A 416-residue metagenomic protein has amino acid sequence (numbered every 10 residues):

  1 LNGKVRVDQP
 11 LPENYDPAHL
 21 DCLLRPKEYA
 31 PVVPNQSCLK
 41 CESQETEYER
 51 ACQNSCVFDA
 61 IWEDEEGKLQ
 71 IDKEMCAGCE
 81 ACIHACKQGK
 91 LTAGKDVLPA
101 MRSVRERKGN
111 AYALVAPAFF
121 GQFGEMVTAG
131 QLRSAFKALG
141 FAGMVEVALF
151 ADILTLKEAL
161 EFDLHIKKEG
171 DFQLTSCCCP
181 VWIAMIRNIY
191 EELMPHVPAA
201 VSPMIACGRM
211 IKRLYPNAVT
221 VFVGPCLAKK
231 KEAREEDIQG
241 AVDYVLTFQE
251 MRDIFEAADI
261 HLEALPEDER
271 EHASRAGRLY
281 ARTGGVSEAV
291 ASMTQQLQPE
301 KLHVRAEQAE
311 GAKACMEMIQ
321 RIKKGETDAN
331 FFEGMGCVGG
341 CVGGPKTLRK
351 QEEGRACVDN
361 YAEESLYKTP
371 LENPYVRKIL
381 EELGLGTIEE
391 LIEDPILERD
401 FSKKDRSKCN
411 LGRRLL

Functional and structural regions predicted by a protein language model:
L1-K27, Q44-T46, M144-V145, F172-T175 (+1 more regions): Non-ligating segments of multi-cofactor redox enzymes
N2-K4, P12, D16-L20, K27-A30 (+6 more regions): Short, glycine-/Ser/Thr-/acidic-enriched flexible segments
G3, K27-N35, Y48-S55, G78-L91 (+3 more regions): Short charge-dense sequence patches
P10-Q36, E47-E65, A199-V201, A306-G325: Short, charged low-complexity linear segments at domain edges
V32-C41, A113: Short, hydrophobic beta-strand segments
S37-K40, S55, P225, G340: The N-terminal extracellular segments of secreted preproproteins, especially immediately downstream of signal
K40-D72, A77, A81-V97, L348 (+1 more regions): Iron-sulfur cluster-binding cysteine motifs and their immediate structural context in ferredoxin-like electron-transfer
A93-L416: Iron-sulfur-associated redox domains of electron-transfer enzymes in respiratory and anaerobic energy metabolism
